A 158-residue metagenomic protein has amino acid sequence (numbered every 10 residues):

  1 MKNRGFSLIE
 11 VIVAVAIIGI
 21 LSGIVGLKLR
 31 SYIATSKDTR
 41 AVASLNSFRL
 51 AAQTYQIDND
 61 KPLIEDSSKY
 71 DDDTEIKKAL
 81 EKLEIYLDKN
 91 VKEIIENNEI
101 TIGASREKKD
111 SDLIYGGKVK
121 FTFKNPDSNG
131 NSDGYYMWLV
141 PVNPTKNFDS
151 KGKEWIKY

Functional and structural regions predicted by a protein language model:
K2-L29: N-terminal single-pass transmembrane signal-anchor helix
V25, Y32, A52: Conserved alpha-helical elements of the SDR catalytic core
K28-L45: Aliphatic-rich helix starts adjacent to a transmembrane/signal segment
S44-L63: N-terminal alpha-helical signal peptides/signal-anchor transmembrane segments
I57-Y136, W155-Y158: Extracellular/periplasmic head regions of type IV pilus-like filament subunits
P141-Y158: Short, low-complexity, Pro/Ser/Thr/Gly-rich segments in the mature regions of secreted, periplasmic
